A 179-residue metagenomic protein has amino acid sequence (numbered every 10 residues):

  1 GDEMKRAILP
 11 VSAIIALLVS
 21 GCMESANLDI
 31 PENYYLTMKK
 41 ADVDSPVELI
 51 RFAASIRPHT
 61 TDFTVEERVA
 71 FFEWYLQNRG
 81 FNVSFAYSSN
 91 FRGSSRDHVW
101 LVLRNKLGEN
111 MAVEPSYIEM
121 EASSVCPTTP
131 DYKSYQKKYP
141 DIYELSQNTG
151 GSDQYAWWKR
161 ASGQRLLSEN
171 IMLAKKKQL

Functional and structural regions predicted by a protein language model:
G1-A26, L179: Secretory targeting signatures
C22-L179: A structural boundary/capping signal
